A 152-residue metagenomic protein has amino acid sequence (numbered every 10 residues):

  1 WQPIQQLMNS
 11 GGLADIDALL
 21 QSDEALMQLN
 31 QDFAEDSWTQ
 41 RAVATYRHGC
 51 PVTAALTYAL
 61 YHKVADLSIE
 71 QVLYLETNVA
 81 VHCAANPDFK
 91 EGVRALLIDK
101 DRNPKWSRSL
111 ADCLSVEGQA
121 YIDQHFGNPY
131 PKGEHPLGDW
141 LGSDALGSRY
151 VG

Functional and structural regions predicted by a protein language model:
W1-G152: C-terminal alpha-helix plus adjacent terminal tail
